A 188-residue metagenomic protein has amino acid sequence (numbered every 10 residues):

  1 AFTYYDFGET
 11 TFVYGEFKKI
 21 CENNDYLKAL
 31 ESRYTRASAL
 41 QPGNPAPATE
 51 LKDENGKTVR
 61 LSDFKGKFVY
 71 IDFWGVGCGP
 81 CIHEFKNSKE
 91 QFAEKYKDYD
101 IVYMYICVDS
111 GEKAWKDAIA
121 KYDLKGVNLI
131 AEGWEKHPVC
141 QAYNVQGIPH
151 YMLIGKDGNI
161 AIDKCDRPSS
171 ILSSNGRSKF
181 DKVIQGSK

Functional and structural regions predicted by a protein language model:
A1-V59: Oxidative protein folding and maturation machinery
E50, K116-D157: Short, internal strand/loop/helix patches that form the active-site neighborhood or redox-interaction surface
V59-R60, A161: Generic structural signal for well-ordered beta-strand positions
K65-G66, F73-E90: Conserved redox-active cysteine motifs that mediate thiol-disulfide chemistry, especially di-cysteine Cys-X(1-2)-Cys
K65-K67, D98, L124, V145: Active-site acidic short loop of glycosyltransferases
F68-V69, P149: Alpha/beta-hydrolase fold active-site loops
I82-Y122, W134-Q141: Structural microenvironment flanking redox-active thiols in thiol-disulfide oxidoreductases
L153-K188: Thiol-/selenol-based redox modules, centered on thioredoxin-like and closely related oxidoreductase domains
